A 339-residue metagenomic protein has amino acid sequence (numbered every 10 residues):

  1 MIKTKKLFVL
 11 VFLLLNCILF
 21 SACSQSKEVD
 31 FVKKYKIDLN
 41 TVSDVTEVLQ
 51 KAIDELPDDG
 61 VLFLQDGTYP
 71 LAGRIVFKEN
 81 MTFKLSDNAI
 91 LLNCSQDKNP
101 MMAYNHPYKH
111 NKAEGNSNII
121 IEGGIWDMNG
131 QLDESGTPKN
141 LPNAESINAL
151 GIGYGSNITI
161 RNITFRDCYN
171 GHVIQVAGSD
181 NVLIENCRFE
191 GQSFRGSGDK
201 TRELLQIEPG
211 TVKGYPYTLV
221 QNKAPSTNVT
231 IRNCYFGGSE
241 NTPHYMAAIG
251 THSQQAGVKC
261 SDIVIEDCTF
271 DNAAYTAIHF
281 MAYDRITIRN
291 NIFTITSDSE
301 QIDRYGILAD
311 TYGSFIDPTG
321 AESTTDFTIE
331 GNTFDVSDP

Functional and structural regions predicted by a protein language model:
M1-V9: Bacterial N-terminal signal peptides that target proteins for export
S21-A22: C-terminal motif of bacterial Sec signal peptides marking the signal peptidase cleavage site
K34-Q65: Acidic Gly/Asp/Thr-rich repetitive segments characteristic of extracellular carbohydrate-active and adhesion proteins
Q50, D54-E55, Y69-K84, L91-E122 (+3 more regions): Extracellular beta-strand-rich solenoid/capping regions of secreted or surface-exposed proteins that bind or remodel
G60, L71-R74, D87, L92-K98 (+10 more regions): Short glycine/acidic-rich loop motifs that flank beta-strands on beta-rich extracellular proteins
F63, P70, V76, K84 (+15 more regions): Extracellular beta-strand solenoid repeats
Y69, H106-H110, V212-Q221, T251-Q255 (+1 more regions): Short, recurring structural edge motifs at helix starts
S86-N88, E114-M128, S156-D167, D180-S193 (+4 more regions): Right-handed parallel beta-helix
